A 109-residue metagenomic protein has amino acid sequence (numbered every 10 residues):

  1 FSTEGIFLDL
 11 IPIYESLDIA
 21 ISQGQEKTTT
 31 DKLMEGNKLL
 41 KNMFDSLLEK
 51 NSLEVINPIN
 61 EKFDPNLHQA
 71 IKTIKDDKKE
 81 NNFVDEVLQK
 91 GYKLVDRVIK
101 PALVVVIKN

Functional and structural regions predicted by a protein language model:
F1-D64: Charge-dense, E/K-rich amphipathic alpha-helical interfaces
N60-E61, N81-F83: Glycine-centered loop/turn motifs
P65-Q69, K78: Non-DNA-binding regulatory cores of transcription-related proteins, predominantly C-terminal effector-binding
K75-D76, E80-N81: Extended cytosolic assembly modules
F83-K93: Low-complexity, intrinsically disordered Gly/Pro/Thr-rich segments
P101: Short glycine-/small-residue motifs
V105-N109: Short hydrophobic/aromatic patches at helix-to-coil boundaries
